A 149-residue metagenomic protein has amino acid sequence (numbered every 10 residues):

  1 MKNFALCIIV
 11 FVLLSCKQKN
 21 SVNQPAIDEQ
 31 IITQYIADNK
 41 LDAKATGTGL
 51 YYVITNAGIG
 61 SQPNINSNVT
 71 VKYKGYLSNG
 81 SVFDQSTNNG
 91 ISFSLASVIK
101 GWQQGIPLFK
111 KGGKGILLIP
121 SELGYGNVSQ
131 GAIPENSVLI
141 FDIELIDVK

Functional and structural regions predicted by a protein language model:
N3-A5, C16-K149: Cross-family detector of peptidyl-prolyl cis-trans isomerase
